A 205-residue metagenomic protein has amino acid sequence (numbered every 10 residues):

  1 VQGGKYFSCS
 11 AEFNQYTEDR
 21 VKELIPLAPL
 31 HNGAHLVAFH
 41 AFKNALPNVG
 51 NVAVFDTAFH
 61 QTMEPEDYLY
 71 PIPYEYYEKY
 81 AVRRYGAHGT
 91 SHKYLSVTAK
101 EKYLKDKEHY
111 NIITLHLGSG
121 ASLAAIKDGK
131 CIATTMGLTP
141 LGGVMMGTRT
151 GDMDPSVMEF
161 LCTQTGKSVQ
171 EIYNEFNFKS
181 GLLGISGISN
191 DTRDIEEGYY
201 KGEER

Functional and structural regions predicted by a protein language model:
V1-H31, G50-V52, A58-D67: Short beta-strand-loop/turn "lid" adjacent to the catalytic site in phosphate-handling enzymes
E12-Q15, G33-A38, A45-N48, K107 (+3 more regions): Non-transmembrane, aqueous-exposed alpha-helical and coiled segments at domain scale
E18-E23, P73-Y80, E196-E203: Gly-rich Lys/Arg/Thr-decorated short loops/hinges at beta-loop-alpha junctions or inter-strand turns that position
R20-A38, Y80-V82, G89-K93: A gly/proline- and charged-residue-enriched helix-loop-helix capping module
T62-C162: Glycine-rich phosphate-binding loop of actin/hexokinase-like ATP-binding domains
N111-L115, Q170-F178: Beta-strand segments within the central parallel beta-sheet cores of soluble alpha/beta enzyme folds
N174, G181-I185, T192-R205: Adenine-nucleotide phosphate-binding core of ATP-dependent small-molecule kinases
